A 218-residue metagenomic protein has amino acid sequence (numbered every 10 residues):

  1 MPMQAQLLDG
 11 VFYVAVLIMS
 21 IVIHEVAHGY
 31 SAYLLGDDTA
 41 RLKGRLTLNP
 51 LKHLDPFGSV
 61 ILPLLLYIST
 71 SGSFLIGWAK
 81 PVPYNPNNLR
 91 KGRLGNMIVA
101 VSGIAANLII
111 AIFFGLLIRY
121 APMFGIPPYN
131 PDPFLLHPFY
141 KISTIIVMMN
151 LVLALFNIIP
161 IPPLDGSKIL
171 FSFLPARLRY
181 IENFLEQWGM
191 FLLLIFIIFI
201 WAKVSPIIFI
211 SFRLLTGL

Functional and structural regions predicted by a protein language model:
M1-L218: Hydrophobic transmembrane alpha-helices and their immediate loop junctions in multi-pass integral membrane proteins
